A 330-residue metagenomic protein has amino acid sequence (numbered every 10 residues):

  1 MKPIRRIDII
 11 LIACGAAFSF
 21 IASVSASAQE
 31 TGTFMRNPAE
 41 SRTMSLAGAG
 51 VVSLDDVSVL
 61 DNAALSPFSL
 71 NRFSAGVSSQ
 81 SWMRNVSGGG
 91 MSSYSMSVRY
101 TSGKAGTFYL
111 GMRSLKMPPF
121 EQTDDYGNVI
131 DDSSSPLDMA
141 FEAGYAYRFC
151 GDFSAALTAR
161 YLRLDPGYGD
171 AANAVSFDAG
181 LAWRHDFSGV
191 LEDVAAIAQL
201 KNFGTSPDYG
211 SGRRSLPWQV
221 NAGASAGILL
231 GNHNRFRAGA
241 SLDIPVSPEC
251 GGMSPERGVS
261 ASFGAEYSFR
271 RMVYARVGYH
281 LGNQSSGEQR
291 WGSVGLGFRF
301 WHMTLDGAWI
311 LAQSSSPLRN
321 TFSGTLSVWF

Functional and structural regions predicted by a protein language model:
M1-K2, M139: Accessible peptide chain termini
K2-C14: Bacterial N-terminal signal peptides that target proteins for export
L11-S23: Bacterial N-terminal signal peptides
V24-A28: N-terminal Sec signal peptide and the immediately downstream disordered periplasmic leader that contains the TonB box
Q29-F330: Subset of outer-membrane beta-barrel
